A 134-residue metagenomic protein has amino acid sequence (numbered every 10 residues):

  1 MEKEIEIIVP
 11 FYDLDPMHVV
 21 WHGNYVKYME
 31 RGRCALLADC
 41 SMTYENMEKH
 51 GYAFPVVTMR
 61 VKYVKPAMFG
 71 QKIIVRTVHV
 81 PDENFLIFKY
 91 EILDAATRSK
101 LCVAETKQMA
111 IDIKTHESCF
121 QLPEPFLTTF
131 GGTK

Functional and structural regions predicted by a protein language model:
M1-V56, I111-K134: Hot-dog-fold acyl-thioester-processing enzymes
K3-I5, M68-F69, V80-K134: HotDog/MaoC-like acyl-thioester-processing domains
L36-I87: Hydrophobic beta-strand-centered segment that forms part of the acyl-chain substrate-binding groove
